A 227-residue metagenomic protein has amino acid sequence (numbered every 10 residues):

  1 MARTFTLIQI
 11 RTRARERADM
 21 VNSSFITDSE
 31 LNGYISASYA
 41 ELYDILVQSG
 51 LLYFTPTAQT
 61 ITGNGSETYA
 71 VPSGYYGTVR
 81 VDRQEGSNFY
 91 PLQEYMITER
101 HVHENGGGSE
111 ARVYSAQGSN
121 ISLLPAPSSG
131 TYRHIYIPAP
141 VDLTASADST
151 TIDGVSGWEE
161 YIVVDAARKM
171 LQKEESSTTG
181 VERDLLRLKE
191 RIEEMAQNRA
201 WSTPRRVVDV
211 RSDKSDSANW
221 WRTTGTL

Functional and structural regions predicted by a protein language model:
M1-L227: Glycine-enriched, solvent-exposed interface loops adjoining structured elements
